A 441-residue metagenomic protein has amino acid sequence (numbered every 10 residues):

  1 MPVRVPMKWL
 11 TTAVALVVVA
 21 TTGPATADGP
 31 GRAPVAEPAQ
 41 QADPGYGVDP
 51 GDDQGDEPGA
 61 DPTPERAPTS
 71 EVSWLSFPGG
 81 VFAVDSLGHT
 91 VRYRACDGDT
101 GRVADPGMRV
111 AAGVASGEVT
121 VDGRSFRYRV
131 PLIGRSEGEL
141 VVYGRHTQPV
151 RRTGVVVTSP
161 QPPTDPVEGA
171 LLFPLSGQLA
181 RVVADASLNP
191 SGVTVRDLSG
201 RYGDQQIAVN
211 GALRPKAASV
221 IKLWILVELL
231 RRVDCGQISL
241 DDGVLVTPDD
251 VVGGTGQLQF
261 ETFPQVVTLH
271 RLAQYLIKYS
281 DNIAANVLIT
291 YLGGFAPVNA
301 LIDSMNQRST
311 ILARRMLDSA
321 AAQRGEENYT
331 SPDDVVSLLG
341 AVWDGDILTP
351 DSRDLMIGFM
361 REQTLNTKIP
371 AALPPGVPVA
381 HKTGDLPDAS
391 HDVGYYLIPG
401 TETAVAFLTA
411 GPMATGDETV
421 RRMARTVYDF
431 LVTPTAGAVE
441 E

Functional and structural regions predicted by a protein language model:
M1-G29, A60: Secretory targeting and sorting signals
G23-V72, C96, R109-V110, V141-Y143 (+2 more regions): N-terminal low-complexity, Pro/Thr-rich disordered segments that flank secretion/membrane-targeting signals
A25, G29, T158-S187, T290-Y291 (+4 more regions): Structured C-terminal helix/loop/strand segments within mature extracytoplasmic catalytic/sensor domains
G45, P78-R124, G144-H146: N-terminal glycine/threonine-rich, aromatic-flanked beta-hairpin/loop signature
L172-G211, D242: A short, well-structured edge-of-sheet supersecondary motif
P190-G192, N286-L339, W343: Mid-domain, small-residue-enriched loop/turn segments at the edges of structured enzyme/sensor domains
P215-V244, V405: Active-site SXXK
V251-V287, F295: Conserved catalytic neighborhood of penicillin-recognizing serine enzymes
